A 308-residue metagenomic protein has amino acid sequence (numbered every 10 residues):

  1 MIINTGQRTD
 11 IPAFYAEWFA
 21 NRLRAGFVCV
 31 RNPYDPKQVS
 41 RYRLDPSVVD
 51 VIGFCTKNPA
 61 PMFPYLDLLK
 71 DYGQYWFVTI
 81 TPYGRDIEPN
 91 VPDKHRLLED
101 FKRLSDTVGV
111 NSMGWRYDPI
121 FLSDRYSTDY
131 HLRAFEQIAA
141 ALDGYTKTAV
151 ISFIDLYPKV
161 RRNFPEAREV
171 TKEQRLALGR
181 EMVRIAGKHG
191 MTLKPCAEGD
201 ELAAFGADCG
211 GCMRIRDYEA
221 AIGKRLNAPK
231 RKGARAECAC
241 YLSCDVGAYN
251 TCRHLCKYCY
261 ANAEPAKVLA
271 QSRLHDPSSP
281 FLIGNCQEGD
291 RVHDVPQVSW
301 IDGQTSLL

Functional and structural regions predicted by a protein language model:
M1-I87, K94, F101-S105, P265-L308: Conserved Radical SAM active-site core
R8-D10, K57, T79-Y83, D118-I120 (+2 more regions): Active-site beta-loop-alpha junctions enriched in small/polar residues
K57-P59, R162-E166, T192: Auxiliary alpha/beta "docking" domains used to position bulky ligands
Y83-V91, P119-D129, N163-V170: Surface-exposed cleft-lining segments at the edges of enzyme active sites
R96-R162, R180-A197: Conserved C-terminal portion of the radical SAM core fold that forms the substrate/S-adenosylmethionine-binding
E173-A239: A C-terminal junction/extension of Radical SAM enzymes
A236, S243-E264: Local cysteine-cluster metal-coordination motifs and their immediate loop/turn environment, predominantly Fe-S cluster
